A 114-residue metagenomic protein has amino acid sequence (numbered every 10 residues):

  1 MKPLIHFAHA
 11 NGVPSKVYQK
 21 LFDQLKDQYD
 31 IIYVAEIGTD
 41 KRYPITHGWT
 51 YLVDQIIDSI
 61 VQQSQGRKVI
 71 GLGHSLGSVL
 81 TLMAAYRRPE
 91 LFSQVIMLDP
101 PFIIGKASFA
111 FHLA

Functional and structural regions predicted by a protein language model:
M1-K2, D27, Q65-R67, E90: Active-site acidic short loop of glycosyltransferases
K2-R42: Conserved HGGG/HGGXW glycine-rich cap/lid loop of the alpha/beta-hydrolase fold
Y18-Q19, R42-H47, K106-F109: Conserved catalytic-core motifs of eukaryotic protein kinase domains, centered on the activation segment
K20, M83-R87: Active-site signature of alpha/beta-hydrolase-fold catalytic machinery across serine- and Asp/Cys-nucleophile hydrolases
Y33-L72: Active-site loop/oxyanion-hole signature of alpha/beta-hydrolase fold enzymes
I70, S93-I96: Residue in the alpha/beta-hydrolase core beta-strand immediately N-terminal to the catalytic nucleophile
G73-G77, T81: Gly/Ala-rich beta-loop-alpha elbow adjacent to hydrolase catalytic centers
Y86, V95-A114: Flexible "cap/lid" loop of the alpha/beta hydrolase fold
